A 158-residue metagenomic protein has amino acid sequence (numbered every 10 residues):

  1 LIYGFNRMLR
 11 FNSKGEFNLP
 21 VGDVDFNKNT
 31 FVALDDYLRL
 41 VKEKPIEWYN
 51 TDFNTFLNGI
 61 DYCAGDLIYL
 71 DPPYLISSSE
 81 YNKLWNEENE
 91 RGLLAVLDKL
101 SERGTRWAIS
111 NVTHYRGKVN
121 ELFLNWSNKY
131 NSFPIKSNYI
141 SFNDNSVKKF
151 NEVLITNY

Functional and structural regions predicted by a protein language model:
L1-Y69, P73-S78: SAM-dependent nucleic-acid methyltransferase catalytic core
S78-L84: Glycine/threonine-rich flexible loop motifs
E87-Y158: Long, positively charged, glycine-interspersed low-complexity recognition regions
